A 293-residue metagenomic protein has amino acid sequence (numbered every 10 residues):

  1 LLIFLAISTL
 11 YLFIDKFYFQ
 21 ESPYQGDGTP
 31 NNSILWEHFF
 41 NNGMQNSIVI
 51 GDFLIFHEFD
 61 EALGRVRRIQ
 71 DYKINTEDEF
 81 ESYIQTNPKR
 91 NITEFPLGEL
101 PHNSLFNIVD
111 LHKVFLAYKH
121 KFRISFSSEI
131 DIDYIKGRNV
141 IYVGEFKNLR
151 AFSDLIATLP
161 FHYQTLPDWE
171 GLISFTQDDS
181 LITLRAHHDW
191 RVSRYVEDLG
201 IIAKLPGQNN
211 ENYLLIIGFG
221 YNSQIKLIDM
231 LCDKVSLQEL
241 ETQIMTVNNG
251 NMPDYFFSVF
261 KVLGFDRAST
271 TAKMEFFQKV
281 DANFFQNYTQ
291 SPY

Functional and structural regions predicted by a protein language model:
L2-D15: Hydrophobic membrane-insertion alpha-helices, especially the h-region of bacterial N-terminal signal peptides
Q20-Y293: Solvent-exposed alpha-helical segments and adjacent loops that form catalytic or protein-interaction surfaces
